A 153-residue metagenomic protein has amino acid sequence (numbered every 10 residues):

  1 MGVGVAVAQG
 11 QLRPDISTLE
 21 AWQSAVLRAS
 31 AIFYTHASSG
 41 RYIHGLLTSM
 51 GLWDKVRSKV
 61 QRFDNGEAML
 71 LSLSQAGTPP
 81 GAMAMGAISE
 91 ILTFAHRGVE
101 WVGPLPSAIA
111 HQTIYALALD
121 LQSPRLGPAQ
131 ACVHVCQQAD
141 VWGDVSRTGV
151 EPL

Functional and structural regions predicted by a protein language model:
M1, A6-L153: Exported/periplasmic ABC-transporter solute-binding proteins
